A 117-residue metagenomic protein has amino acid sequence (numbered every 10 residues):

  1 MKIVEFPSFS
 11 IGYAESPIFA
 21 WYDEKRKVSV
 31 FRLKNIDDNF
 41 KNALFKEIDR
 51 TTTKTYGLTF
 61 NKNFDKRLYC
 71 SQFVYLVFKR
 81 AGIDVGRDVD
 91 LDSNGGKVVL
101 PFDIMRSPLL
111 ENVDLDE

Functional and structural regions predicted by a protein language model:
M1-R32, Y56-L68: Glycine-rich catalytic cores of cysteine/serine-nucleophile enzymes that process amide/ester linkages in cell-envelope
P7, Y22-D23, K34, I48-Y56 (+2 more regions): Sec/Tat-exported extracytoplasmic proteins
S10, D37, D92: Residue-level detector of flexible, active-site-proximal loop/helix-junction positions within diverse enzyme catalytic
E15-I18, D37, L100-P101: General structural signal for secondary-structure boundaries
F31-N39: A short, structured beta-strand-centered segment in the mid-to-C-terminal lobe of catalytic cores from group-transfer
F40-I48, K66, C70-F73: Stable alpha-helical elements in mature extracytoplasmic
F60-E117: Activation targets extended, charge/polar-rich intrinsically disordered C-terminal tails
